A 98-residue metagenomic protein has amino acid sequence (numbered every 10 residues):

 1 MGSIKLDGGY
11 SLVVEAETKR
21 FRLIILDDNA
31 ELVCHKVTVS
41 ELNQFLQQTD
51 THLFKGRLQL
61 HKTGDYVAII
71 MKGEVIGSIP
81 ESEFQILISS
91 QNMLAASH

Functional and structural regions predicted by a protein language model:
M1-H98: Positively charged, low-complexity terminal tracts and the immediately adjacent first secondary-structure elements
